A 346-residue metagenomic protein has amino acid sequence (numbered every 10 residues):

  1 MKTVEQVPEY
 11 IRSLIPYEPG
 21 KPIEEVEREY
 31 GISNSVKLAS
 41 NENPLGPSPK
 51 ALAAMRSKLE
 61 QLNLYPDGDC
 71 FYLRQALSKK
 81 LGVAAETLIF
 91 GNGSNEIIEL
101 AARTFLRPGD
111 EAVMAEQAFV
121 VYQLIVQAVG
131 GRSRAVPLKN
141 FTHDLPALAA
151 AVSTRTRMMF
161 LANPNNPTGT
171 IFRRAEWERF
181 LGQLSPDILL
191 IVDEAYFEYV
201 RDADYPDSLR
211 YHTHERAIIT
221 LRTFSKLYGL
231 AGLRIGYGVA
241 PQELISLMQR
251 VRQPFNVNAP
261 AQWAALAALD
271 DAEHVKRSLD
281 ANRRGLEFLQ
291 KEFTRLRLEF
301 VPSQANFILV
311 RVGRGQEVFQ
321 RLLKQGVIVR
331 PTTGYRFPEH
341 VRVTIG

Functional and structural regions predicted by a protein language model:
K2-G93, L100: N-terminal small-domain helix-loop-helix segment of the aminotransferase-like
P16, P302-R311, Q325-I345: Conserved PLP cofactor-binding pocket of PLP-dependent enzymes
N34, A84-L88, P108-E111, R155 (+4 more regions): Short acidic capping loops at alpha-helix termini that bridge into adjacent secondary structure
D69, A217-V301: PLP-dependent aminotransferase class I/II
T104-L161: PLP-dependent aminotransferase-like
Q127, L145-T154, P167-L190, E194-S225: Active-site pre-lysine segment of PLP-dependent enzymes
R283, E287-Q325: Conserved PLP-binding catalytic core of the aspartate aminotransferase-like
